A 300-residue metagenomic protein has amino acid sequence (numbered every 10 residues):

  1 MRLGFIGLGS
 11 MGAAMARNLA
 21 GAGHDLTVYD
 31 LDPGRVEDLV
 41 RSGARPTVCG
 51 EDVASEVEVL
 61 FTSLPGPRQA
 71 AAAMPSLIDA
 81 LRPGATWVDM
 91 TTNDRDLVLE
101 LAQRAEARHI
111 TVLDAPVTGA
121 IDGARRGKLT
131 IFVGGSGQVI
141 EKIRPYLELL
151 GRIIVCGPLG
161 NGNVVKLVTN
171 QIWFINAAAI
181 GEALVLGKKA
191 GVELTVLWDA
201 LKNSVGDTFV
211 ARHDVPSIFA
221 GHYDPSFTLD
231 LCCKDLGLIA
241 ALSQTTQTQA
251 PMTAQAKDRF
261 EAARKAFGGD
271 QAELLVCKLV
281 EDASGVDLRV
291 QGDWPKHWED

Functional and structural regions predicted by a protein language model:
M1-S63, G84-A85, M90-T91, I121 (+1 more regions): NAD(P)+-binding Rossmann beta1-loop-alpha1 motif at the extreme N-terminus of oxidoreductases
L8, N93-F174: Rossmann-fold dinucleotide-binding core
L26, P46, T111-L113, I154 (+2 more regions): Hydrophobic beta-strand scaffold residues
G50-T111: Rossmann-fold NAD(P) dinucleotide-binding segment
K142, N161-A283: Helical "substrate-binding/catalytic lid" subdomain of Rossmann-like NAD(P)-dependent dehydrogenases/reductases
